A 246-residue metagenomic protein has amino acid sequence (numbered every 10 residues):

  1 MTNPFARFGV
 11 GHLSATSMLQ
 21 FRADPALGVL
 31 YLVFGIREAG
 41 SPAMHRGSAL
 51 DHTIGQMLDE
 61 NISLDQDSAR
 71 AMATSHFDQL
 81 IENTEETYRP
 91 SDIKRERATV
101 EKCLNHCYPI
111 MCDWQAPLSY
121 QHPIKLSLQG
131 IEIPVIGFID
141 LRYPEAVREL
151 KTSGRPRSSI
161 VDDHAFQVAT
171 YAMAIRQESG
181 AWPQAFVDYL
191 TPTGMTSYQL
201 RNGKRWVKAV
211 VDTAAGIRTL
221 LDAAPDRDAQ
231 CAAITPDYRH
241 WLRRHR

Functional and structural regions predicted by a protein language model:
P4-S14, M18, P25-E38, E82-N83 (+1 more regions): Short amphipathic alpha-helical segments and their helix-coil junctions
L13, I131, R176-R246: Metal-dependent nuclease catalytic regions and adjoining charged, substrate-binding loops involved in nucleic-acid end
S14, R22-A23, P134-F138: Short, flexible loop/turn motifs enriched in small residues
T16-S63, Q121: Nuclease catalytic cores
E38-G40, R155-I160, S197: A generic structural signal for short coil/turn motifs at secondary-structure boundaries
P42, R46, E96, H164-Q167: Hydrophobic (often cysteine-bearing) scaffold residues that line and stabilize catalytic clefts of nucleotide/cofactor
T53-P123: A non-catalytic, helix-rich entry segment at domain boundaries
H122-M173, E178: Non-catalytic protein-protein interaction segments used by genome-maintenance enzymes to assemble and couple activities
